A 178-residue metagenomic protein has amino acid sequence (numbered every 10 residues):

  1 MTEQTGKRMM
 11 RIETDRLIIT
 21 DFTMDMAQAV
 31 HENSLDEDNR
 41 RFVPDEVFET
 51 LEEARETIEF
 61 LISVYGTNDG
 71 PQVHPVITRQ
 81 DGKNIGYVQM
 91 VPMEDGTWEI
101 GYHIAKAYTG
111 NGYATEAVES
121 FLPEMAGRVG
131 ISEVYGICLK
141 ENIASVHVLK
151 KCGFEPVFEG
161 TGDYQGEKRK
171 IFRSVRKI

Functional and structural regions predicted by a protein language model:
M1-R41, P75-I178: Acyl-donor (CoA/ACP) binding surface of acyl/acetyltransferases
F22, T50-E52, Y65, K168: A short hydrophobic/aromatic micro-motif that marks alpha-helical segments and, especially, helix-coil
D38-F60, Q72: Conserved GNAT-fold acetyl-CoA-binding loop/helix
R40, E49, V64-N68, E159-G160: Generic macromolecular interface patches on structured domains
L61-P75: A short helix-loop-beta-strand connector motif used in the catalytic cores of GNAT acetyltransferases and, in some
